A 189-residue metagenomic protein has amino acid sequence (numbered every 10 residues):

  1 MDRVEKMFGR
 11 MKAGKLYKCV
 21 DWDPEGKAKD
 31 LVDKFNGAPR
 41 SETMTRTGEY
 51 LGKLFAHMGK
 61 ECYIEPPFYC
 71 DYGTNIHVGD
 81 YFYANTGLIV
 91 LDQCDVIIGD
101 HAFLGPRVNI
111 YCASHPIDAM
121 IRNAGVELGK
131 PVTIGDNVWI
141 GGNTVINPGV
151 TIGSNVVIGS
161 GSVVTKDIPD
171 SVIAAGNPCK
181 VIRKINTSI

Functional and structural regions predicted by a protein language model:
M1-E61, C179-R183, I189: Terminal amphipathic alpha-helical/low-complexity segments used for targeting or macromolecular assembly
F68-T151, N177-I189: Flexible, glycine/small-residue-enriched loop-and-beta-strand segment within the central core of proteins
F103, V156-V157: Short alpha-helix at the nucleotide-sugar/activated-sugar donor binding site of glycosyltransferases and closely
V150-G153, I168: Extended beta-solenoid/beta-helix repeat architectures
I158, G176: Conserved G/P- and acidic residue-centered "switch" motifs that form tight phosphate/ATP-binding loops in soluble
T165-S171, T187-S188: Gly/Pro- and small hydrophobic-enriched strand-loop and loop-to-helix capping segments that sit at the rims
